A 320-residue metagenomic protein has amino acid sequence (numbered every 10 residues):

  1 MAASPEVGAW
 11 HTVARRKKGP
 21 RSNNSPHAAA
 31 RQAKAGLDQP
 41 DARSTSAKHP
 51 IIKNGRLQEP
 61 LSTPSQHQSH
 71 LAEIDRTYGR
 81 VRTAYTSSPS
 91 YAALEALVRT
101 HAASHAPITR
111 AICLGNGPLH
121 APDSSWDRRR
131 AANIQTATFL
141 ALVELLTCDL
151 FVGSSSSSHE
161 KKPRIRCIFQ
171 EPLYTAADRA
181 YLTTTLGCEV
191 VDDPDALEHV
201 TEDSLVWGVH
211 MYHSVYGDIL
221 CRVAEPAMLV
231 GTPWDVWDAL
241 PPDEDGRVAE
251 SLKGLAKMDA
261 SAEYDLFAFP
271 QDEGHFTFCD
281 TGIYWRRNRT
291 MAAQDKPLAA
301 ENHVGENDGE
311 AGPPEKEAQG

Functional and structural regions predicted by a protein language model:
A2-A9, K17-D38, R43-S44, H49-R110 (+4 more regions): Domain-level detector for long C-terminal conserved domains
